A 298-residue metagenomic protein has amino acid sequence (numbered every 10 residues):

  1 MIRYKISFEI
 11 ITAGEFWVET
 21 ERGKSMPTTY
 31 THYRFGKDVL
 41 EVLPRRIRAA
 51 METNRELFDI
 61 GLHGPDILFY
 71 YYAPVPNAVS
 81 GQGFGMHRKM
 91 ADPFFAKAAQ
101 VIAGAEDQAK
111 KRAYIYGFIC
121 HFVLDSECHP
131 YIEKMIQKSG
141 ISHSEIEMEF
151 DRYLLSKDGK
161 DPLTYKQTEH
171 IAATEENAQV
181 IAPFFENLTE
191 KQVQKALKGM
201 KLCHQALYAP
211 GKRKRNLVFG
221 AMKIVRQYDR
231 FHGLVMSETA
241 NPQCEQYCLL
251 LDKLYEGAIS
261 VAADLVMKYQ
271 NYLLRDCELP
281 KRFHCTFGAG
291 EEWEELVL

Functional and structural regions predicted by a protein language model:
I11-I115, V123-L298: N-terminal leader/auxiliary helical segments
C120: Aromatic-lined, polymer-binding surfaces characteristic of secreted/periplasmic polysaccharide-degrading enzymes
